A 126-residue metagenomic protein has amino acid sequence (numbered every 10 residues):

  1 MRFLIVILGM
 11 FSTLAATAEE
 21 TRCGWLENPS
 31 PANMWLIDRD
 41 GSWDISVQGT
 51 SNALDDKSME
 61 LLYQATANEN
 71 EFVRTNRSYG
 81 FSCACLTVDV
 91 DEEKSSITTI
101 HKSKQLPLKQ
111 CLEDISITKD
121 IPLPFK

Functional and structural regions predicted by a protein language model:
M1-L4: Positively charged n-region of N-terminal signal peptides that target proteins for export
S12-L14: N-terminal signal peptide c-region/cleavage motif recognized by signal peptidases
A18-E71: N-terminal secretory signal peptides
S58-K126: Beta-strand-rich cores of mature extracytoplasmic or soluble domains
